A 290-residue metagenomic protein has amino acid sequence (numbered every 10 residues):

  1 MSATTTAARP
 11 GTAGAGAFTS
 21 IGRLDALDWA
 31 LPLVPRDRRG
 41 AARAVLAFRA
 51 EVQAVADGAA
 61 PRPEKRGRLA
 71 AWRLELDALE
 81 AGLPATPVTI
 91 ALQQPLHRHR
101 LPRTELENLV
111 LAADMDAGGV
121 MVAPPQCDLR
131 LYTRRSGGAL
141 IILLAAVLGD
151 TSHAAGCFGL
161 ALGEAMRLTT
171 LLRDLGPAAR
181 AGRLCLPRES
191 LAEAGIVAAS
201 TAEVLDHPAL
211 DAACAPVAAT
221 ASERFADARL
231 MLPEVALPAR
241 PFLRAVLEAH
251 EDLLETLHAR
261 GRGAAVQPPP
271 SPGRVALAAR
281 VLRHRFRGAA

Functional and structural regions predicted by a protein language model:
M1-M166, L172, G176-A290: Catalytic cores of Mg2+-dependent Asp-rich isoprenoid enzymes
